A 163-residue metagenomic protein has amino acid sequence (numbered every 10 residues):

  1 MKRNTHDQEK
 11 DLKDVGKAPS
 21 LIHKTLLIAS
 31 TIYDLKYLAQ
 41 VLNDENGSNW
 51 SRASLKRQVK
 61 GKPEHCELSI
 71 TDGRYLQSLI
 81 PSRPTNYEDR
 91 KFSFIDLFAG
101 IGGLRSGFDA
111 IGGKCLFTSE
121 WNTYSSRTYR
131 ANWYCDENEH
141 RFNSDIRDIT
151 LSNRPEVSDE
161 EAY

Functional and structural regions predicted by a protein language model:
K2-Y163: Conserved active-site and SAM-binding loop architecture of S-adenosyl-L-methionine-dependent nucleic-acid
